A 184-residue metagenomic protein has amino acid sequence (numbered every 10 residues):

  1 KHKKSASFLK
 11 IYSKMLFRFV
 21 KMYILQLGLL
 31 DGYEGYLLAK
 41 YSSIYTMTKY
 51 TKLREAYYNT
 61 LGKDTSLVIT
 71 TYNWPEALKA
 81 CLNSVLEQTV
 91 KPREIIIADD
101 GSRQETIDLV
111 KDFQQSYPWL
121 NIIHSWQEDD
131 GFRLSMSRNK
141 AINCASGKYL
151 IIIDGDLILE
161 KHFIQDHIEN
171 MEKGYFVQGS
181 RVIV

Functional and structural regions predicted by a protein language model:
K1-K63: Hydrophobic helical membrane-anchoring modules
D64-S66, E94: Cell-envelope/extracellular polymer assembly enzymes that use nucleotide-activated donors
N83-P92: Short, acidic, metal-binding catalytic loop of nucleotide-sugar glycosyltransferases
S84, D99-L109, L157: A conserved acidic beta->alpha catalytic loop
P92-Q104, I123-Q127: Short beta-strand/loop segment that forms part of the nucleotide-sugar
E128-A145, H162: Glycine-rich, basic loop-to-helix element that forms the pyrophosphate-binding segment of sugar-nucleotide handling
L150: Short aromatic/hydrophobic "clamp" motif used to bind/position activated sugar donors
H162-V184: Conserved donor NDP-sugar-binding/catalytic core segment of glycosyltransferases
